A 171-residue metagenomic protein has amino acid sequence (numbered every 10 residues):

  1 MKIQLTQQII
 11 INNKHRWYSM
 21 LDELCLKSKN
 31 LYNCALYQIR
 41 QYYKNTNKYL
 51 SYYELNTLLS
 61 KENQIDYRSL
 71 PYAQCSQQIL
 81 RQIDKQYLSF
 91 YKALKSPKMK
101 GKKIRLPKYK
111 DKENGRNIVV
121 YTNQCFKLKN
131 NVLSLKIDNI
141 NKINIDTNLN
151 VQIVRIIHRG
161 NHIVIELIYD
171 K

Functional and structural regions predicted by a protein language model:
M1-K171: Nucleic-acid substrate recognition interfaces
